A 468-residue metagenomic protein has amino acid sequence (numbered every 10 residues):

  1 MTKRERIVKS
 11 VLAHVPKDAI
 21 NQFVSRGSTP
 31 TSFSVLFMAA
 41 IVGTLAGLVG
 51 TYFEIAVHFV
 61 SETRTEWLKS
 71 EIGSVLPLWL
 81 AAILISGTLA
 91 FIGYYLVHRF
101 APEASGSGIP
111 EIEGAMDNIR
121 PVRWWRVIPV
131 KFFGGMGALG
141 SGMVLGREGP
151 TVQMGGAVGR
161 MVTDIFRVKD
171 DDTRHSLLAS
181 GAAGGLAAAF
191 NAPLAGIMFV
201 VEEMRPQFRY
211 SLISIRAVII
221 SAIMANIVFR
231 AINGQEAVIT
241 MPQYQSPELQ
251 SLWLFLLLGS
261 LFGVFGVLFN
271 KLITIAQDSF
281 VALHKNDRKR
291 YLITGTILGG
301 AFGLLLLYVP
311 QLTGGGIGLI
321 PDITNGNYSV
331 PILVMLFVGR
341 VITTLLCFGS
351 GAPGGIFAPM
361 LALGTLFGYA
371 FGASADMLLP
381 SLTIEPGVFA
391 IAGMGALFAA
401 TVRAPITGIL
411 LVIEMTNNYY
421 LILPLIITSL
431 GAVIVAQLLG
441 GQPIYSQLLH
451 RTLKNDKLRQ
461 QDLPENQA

Functional and structural regions predicted by a protein language model:
M1-A468: Alpha-helical transmembrane segments and immediately membrane-proximal extracytoplasmic
